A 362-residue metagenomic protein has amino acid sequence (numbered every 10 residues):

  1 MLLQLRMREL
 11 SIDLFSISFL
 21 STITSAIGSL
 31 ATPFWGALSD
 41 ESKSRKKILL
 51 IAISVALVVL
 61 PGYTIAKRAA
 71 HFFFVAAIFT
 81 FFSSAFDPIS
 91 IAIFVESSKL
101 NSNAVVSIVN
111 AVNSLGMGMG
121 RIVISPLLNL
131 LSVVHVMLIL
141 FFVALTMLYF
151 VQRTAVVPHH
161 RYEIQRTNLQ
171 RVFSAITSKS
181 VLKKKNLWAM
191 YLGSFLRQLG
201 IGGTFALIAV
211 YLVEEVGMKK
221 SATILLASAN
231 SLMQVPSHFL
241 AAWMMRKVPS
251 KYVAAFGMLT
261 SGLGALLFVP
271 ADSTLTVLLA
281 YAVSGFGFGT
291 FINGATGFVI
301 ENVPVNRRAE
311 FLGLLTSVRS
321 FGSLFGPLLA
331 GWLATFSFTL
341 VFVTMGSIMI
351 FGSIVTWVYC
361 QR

Functional and structural regions predicted by a protein language model:
M1-S25, W188-G193, Q198-K219: Helix-loop boundary and gating motifs at the non-cytosolic
F19-A37, S228-L240: Central cavity-lining transmembrane alpha-helices of secondary-active solute carriers, predominantly the Major
A31-S44, L128, S237-P249, A334: Helix-to-loop junctions at the C-terminal end of transmembrane segments in multipass secondary transporters
K47-P61, Y252-L266: Structural signature of the two symmetry-related core transmembrane helices
A70-A85, F195, T276-T290: Hydrophobic core of transmembrane alpha-helices in multi-pass small-molecule transporters, especially MFS/SLC-type
A77-N113, F298: Cytoplasmic helix-loop-helix junction between adjacent transmembrane helices in 12-TM secondary transporters
H135-Q152, F342-W357: Symmetry-related core transmembrane helices of the 12-TM Major Facilitator Superfamily/SLC fold
V157-L192: Juxtamembrane intracellular "pre-TM" segments in multi-pass secondary transporters
